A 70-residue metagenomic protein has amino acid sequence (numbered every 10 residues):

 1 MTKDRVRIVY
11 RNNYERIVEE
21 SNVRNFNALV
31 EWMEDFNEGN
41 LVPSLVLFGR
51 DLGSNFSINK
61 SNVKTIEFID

Functional and structural regions predicted by a protein language model:
M1-T2, D70: Absolute protein N-terminus
T2-W32: N-terminal acidic leader/helix
R16, E20-S21, D35, S61 (+1 more regions): Intrinsic disorder/low-complexity segments enriched in polar/small residues
F26-S44: A short, charged, amphipathic alpha-helix used as a generic interaction element across diverse proteins
G39-D70: Short, mixed-charge low-complexity intrinsically disordered segments
